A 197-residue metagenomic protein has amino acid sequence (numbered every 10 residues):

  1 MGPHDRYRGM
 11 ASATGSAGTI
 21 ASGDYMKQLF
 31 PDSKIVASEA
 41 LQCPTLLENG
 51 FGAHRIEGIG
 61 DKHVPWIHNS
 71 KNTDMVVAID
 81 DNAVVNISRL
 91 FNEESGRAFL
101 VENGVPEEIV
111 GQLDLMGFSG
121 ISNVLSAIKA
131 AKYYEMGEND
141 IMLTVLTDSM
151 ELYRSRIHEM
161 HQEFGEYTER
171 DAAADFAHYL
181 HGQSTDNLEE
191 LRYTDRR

Functional and structural regions predicted by a protein language model:
M1-D5: A structured beta-alpha segment of the ubiquitous adenosine-cofactor-binding alpha/beta core
R8, D74, D140: Conserved acidic residues
A11-G23, L46, F118-A127: Short glycine/serine/threonine-rich phosphate/pyrophosphate-binding segments that cradle anionic phosphate groups
S12-A13, A37-E39, L143-T147: Short beta-strand segments
G23-F30, A131: Surface-exposed amphipathic alpha-helices with a cationic face
K27-L115, I157-R197: Active-site/ligand-binding loops adjacent to catalytic centers
L90-K132, E138-L152: Glycine-rich phosphate/adenylate-binding loop
